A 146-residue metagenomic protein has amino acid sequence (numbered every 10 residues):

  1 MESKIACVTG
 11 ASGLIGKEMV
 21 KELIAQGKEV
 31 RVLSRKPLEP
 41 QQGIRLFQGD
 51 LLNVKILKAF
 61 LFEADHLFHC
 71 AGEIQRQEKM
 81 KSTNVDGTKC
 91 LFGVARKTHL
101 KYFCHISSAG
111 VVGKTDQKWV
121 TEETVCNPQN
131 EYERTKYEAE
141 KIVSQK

Functional and structural regions predicted by a protein language model:
K4-Q26: N-terminal Rossmann NAD(P)H-binding glycine-rich loop of SDR-like oxidoreductase domains
T9, A64-C70, H105: Rossmann-fold scaffold of SDR-type NAD(P)-dependent oxidoreductases
L33-L38, L51: N-terminal Rossmann-fold cofactor-binding loop
R45-D65: Conserved Rossmann-fold cofactor-binding substructure of NAD(P)-dependent oxidoreductases
L67, Q75-C104, Y137, I142: NAD(P)-cofactor binding segment of oxidoreductase domains
A71-I74, S107-A109: Conserved NAD(P)H cofactor-binding loop of Rossmann-fold oxidoreductase domains
D86-Y132: Conserved Rossmann-fold NAD(P)-dependent oxidoreductase catalytic core, especially the SDR/UDP-sugar
Q129-K146: Active-site Tyr-X1-5-Lys
